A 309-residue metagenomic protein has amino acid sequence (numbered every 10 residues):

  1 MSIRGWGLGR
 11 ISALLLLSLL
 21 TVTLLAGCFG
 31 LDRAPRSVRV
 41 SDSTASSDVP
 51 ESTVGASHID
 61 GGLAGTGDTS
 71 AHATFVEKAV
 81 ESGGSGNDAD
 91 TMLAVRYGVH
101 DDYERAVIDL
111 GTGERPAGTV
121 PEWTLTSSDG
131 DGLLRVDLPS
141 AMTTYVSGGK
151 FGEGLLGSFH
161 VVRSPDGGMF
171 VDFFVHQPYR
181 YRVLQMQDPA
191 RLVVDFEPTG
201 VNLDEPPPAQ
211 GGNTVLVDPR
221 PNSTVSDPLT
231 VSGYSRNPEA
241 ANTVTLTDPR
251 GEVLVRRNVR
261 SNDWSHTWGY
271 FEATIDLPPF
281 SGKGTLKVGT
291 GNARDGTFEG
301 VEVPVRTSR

Functional and structural regions predicted by a protein language model:
S2-L15: Bacterial N-terminal signal peptides that target proteins for export
L24-G27: C-terminal motif of bacterial Sec signal peptides marking the signal peptidase cleavage site
F29-D32: Bacterial signal peptide processing site
D42, D48-V217, P221: Signal-peptide-cleaved, periplasmic/extracellular N-terminal interaction regions immediately downstream of the signal
P221-R309: Ser/Thr-rich low-complexity repeats and stalk/linker segments
